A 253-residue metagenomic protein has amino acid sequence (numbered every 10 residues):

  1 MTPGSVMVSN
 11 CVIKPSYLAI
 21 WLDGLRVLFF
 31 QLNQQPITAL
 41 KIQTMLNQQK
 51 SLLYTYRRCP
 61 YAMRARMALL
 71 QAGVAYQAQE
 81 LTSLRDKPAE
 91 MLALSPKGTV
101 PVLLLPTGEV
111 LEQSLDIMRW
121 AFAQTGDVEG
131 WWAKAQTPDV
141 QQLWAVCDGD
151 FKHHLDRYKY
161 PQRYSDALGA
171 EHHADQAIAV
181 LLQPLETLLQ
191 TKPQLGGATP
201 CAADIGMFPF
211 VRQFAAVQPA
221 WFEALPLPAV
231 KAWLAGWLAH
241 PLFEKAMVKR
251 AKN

Functional and structural regions predicted by a protein language model:
M1-S5, S9-C11, S16, W21: Low-acidity, Ser/Thr- and Arg-rich intrinsically disordered low-complexity segments
Y17, F29-F30: Aromatic (phenylalanine/tyrosine) cluster motif
Y17, W21, T38, I42-D175: GST-like domain detector, emphasizing the conserved glutathione-binding G-site in the N-terminal thioredoxin-like
L143-A235: GST-like fold's C-terminal all-alpha helical module
A229-N253: Long hydrophobic alpha-helical segments typical of transmembrane helices together with their membrane-interfacial
